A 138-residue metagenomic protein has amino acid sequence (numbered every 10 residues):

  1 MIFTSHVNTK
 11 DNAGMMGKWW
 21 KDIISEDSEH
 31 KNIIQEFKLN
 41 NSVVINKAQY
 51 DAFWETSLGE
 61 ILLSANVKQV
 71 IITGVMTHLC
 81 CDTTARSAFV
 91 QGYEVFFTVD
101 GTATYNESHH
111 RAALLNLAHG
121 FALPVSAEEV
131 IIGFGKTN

Functional and structural regions predicted by a protein language model:
M1, M15-M16, M76: Detector for methionine-enriched segments
M1-N8, T98: Short beta-strand segments at enzyme active-site cores
N8-N12, I34-E36: Active-site microenvironments of hydrolase-like enzyme catalytic domains
K10-E26: Acidic/polar short surface loop at catalytic or gating sites that assists cofactor/ion binding and chemistry
K21-N138: Active-site-adjacent betaalpha module
